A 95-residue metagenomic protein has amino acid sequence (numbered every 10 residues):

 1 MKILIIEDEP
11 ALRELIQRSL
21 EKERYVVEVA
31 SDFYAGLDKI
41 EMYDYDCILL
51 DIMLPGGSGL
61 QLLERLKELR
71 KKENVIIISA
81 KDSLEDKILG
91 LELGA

Functional and structural regions predicted by a protein language model:
M1-A95: N-terminal/domain-start alpha-helical segments
